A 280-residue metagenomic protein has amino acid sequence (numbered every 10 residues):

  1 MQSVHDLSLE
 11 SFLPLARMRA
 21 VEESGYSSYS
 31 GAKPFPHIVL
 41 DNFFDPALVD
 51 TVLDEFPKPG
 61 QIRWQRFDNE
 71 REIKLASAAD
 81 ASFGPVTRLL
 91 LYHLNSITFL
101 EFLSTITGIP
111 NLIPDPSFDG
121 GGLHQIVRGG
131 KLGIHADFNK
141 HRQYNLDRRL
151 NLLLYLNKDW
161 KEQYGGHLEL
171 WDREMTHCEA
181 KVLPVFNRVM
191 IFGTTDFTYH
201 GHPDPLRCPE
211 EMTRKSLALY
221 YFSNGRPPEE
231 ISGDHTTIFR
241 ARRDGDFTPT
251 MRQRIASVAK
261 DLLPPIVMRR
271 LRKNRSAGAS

Functional and structural regions predicted by a protein language model:
M1-Y26: N- or domain-start disorder-to-order transition segments that initiate the globular core
Q2, Q143-R148, K158-S280: Catalytic core of Fe(II)/2-oxoglutarate
L7, Y26-T107: Non-heme Fe(II)/2-oxoglutarate
H37, H135, H200-H202: Histidine-centered active-site/metal-ligand motif
D45, V49, T87, S96-L100 (+8 more regions): A structural signal for well-ordered alpha-helical scaffolds and beta->alpha junctions
D54-P57, S82, V86, L91-R148: Non-heme Fe(II) oxygenase catalytic core, chiefly the N-lobe of the double-stranded beta-helix
R63, R71-S77, I106-D115, D119 (+6 more regions): A structural signal for the main folded, soluble domain(s) of proteins
N151-L153: Eukaryotic charged/polar low-complexity linker/IDR segments
